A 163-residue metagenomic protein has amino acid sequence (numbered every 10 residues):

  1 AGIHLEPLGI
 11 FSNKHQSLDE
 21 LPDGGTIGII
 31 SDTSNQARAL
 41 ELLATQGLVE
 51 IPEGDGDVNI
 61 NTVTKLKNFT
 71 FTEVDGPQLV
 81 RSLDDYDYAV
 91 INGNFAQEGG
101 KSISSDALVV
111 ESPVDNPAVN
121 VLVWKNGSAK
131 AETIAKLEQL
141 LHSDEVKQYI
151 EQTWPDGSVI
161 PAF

Functional and structural regions predicted by a protein language model:
A1-H4, T72, Y88, N92 (+1 more regions): Short beta-strand->loop
A1-V49, K147: A conserved helix-loop-strand patch within extracytoplasmic ligand-binding domains of the periplasmic binding
P7-L18, A118-T133: A bilobed periplasmic-binding-protein/Venus flytrap-type ligand-binding module shared by bacterial periplasmic
Q16-S17, T33-Q36, P77-L79, N94-E98 (+1 more regions): Solvent-exposed loop/turn segments at secondary-structure junctions within structured extracellular/periplasmic domains
D23-G24, A129-L140: Short amphipathic alpha-helical coupling segments at ligand-binding clamshell hinges and other catalytic/signaling
D23-G24, L48-E73: A local structural motif
A37-A44, L141-P161: Periplasmic-binding protein-like
E41-L42, N61-V90, F95: Short helices/loops that flank or line small-molecule/ion binding pockets
